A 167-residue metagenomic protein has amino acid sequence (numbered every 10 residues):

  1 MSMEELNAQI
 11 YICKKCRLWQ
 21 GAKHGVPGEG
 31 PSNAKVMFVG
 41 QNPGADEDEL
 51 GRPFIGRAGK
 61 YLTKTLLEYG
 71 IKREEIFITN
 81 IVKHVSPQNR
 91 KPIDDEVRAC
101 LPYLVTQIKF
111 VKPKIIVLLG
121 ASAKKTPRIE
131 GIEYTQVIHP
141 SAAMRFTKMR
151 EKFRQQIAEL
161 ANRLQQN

Functional and structural regions predicted by a protein language model:
M1-N167: A polyanion-binding, active-site-adjacent surface
